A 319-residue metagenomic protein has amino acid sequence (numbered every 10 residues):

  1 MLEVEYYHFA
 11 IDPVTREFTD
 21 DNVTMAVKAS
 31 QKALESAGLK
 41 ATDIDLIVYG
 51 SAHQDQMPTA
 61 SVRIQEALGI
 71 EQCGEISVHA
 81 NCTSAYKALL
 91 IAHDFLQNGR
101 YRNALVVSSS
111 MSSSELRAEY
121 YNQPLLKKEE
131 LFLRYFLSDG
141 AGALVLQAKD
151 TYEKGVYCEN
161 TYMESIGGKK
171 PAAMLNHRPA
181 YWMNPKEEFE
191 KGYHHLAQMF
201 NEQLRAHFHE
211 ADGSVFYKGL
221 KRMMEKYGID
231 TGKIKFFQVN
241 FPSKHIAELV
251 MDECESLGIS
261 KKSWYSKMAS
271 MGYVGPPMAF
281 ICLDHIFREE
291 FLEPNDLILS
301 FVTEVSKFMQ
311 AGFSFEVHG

Functional and structural regions predicted by a protein language model:
M1, D43-Y49, I76-S77, Y101-S109 (+4 more regions): Beta-strand segments within the central parallel beta-sheet cores of soluble alpha/beta enzyme folds
M1-D20, Q123-H207, S314-G319: Condensing-enzyme catalytic core mediating Claisen C-C bond formation in acyl metabolism
M1-D45, T59, R178-K235, H245-I259 (+2 more regions): Conserved active-site "lid/cap" helical segment
V27, H53-Q54, R63, E71 (+3 more regions): Claisen-condensing/thiolase-fold acyl-transfer catalytic domains that form or cleave C-C bonds in fatty acid
D43-L46, E66-H79, N122-E129, I259-K267: Glycine/charged-rich beta-loop-alpha catalytic/anionic-binding loops adjacent to active sites
I44-L46, G50, Q54-T59, R63-E66: Long, hydrophobic/aromatic-enriched structural stretches that serve as scaffold segments
Q56-R63, S110-K127, E164-M183, K244-M251 (+2 more regions): Active-site-adjacent elements of ketosynthase-type condensing enzymes
L89-S165, F280-G319: Conserved beta-strand-centric core segments of catalytic alpha/beta enzyme folds
